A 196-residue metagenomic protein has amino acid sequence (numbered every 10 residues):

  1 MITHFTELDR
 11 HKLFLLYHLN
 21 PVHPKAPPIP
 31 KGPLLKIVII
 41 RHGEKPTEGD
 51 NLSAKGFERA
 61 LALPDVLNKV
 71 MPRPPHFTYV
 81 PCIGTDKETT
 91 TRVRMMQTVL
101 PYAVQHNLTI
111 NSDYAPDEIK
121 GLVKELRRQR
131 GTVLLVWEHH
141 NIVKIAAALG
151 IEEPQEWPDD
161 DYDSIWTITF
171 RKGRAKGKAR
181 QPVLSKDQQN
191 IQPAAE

Functional and structural regions predicted by a protein language model:
M1-L15: N-terminal amphipathic/basic-hydrophobic helices that include classical n-h-c signal peptides and signal-anchor
F5, Y17-R130, N141-E196: Active-site-proximal alpha-helix that buttresses catalytic centers in soluble enzyme cores
T132-L134: Acidic/histidine-rich alpha-helical segments that form the ligand environment of transition-metal centers
V136-E138: Short beta-strand segments
